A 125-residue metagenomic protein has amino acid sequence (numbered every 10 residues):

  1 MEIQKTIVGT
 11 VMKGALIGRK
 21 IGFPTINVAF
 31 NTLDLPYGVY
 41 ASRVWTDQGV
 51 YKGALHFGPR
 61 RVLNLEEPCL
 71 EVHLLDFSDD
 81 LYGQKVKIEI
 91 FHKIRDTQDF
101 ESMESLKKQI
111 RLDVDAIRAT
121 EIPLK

Functional and structural regions predicted by a protein language model:
E2-K125: Phosphate/ribose-recognition catalytic cores of enzymes acting on nucleotide-derived substrates
